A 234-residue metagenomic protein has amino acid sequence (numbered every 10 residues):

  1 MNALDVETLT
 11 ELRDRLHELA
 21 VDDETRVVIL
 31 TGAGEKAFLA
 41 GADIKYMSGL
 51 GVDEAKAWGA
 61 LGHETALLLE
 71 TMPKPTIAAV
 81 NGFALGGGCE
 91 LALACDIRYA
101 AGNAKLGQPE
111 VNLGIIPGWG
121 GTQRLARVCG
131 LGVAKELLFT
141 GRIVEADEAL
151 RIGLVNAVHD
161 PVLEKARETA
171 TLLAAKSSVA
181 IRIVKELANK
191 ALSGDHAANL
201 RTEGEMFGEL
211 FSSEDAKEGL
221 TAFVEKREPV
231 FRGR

Functional and structural regions predicted by a protein language model:
M1-T31, G49, D53, A60 (+1 more regions): Conserved CoA-thioester-binding segment of acyl-CoA-metabolizing enzymes
T8-L9, L16, F38, L106 (+3 more regions): Conserved hydrophobic/aromatic "anchor" residues that stabilize well-ordered secondary structure elements
E11-L12, L30, D43, P75 (+5 more regions): Terminal peptide-recognition signature
G32-A33, F38-I44: Short, conserved active-site loops that position catalytic residues or coordinate cofactors/metal ions across diverse
G41, K56-H63, G86, I116-W119 (+2 more regions): Glycine-rich phosphate-binding loop at the start of an alpha helix
T65, L69-T71, A79, L85-F139 (+2 more regions): CoA-thioester-processing core
Y99-A104, A146, V155-E214, V230-R234: C-terminal long alpha-helix characteristic of the crotonase
L137-G141, V184-L187, F223: Short alpha-helical scaffolding segments that buttress acidic/His motifs in well-ordered protein cores
